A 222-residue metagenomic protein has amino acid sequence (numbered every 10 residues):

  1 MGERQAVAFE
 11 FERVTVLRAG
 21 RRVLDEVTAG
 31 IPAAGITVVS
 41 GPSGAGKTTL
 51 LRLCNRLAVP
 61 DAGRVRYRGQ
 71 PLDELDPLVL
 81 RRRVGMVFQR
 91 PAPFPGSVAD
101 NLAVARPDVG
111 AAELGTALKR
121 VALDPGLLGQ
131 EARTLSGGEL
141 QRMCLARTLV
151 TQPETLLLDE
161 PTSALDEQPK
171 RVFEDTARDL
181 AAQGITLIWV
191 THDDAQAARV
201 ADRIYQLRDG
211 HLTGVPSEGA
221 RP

Functional and structural regions predicted by a protein language model:
N55: Helix-to-loop junction immediately C-terminal to a conserved catalytic motif
G63-P71, L80: Conserved ABC transporter NBD signature motif
A111-L127: Conserved ABC ATPase "signature" region
E131-L135, E139: Conserved ABC ATPase signature
L156-D159: Catalytic Walker B motif of ABC-type/P-loop ATPase nucleotide-binding domains
D166: ABC-family nucleotide-binding domains
T191-H192: H-loop/switch region of ABC-family ATPase nucleotide-binding domains
